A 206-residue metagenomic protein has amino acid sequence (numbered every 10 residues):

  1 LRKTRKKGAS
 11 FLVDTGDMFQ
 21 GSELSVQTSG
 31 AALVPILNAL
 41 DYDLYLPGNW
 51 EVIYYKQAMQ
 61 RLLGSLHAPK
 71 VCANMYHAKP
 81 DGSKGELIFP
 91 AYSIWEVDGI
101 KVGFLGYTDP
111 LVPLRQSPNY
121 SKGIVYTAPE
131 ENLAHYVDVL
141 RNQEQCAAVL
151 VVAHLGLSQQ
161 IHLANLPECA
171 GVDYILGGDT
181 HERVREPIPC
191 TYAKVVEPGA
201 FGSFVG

Functional and structural regions predicted by a protein language model:
L1-R2, V34, Y92, E130-D138: Generic structural signal for well-ordered alpha-helices, preferentially at hydrophobic/aromatic core positions
L1-T15: Active-site metal-binding motif and surrounding structural segment of the metallo-beta-lactamase
K3-T4, L62, L140: Hydrophobic helix-cap positions at the C-terminus of alpha-helices in RecA-like/P-loop ATPase nucleotide-binding cores
R5-K6, N38, N142, E168: Residue-level signal for alpha-helix termini/capping positions
K7-A9, Y42, Q145-C146: Short, high-confidence coil segments that cap the C-terminus of an alpha-helix and link into the following beta-strand
F11, F19-N119, G123-V125, Q160-G206: Active-site-adjacent helix-turn-beta-strand microarchitecture at beta-sheet edges that either contains or buttresses
G16, G106, A153: Short beta-strand/turn micro-motifs composed of small residues that flank or help shape donor/cofactor-binding pockets
V125-A170: Domain-core and long-helix interface of multi-subunit machines
